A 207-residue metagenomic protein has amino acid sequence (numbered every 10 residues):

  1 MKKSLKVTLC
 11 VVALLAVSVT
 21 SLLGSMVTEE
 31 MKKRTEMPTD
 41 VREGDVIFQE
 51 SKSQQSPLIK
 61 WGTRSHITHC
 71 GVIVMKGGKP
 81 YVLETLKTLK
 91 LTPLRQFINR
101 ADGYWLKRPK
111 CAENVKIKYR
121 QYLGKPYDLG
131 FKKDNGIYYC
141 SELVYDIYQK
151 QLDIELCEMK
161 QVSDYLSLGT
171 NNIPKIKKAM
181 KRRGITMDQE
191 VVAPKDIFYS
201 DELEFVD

Functional and structural regions predicted by a protein language model:
M1-K3: N-terminal secretory signal peptides that target proteins for export/translocation
L5-C10, V17-D207: Cysteine-nucleophile amide-bond enzymes
